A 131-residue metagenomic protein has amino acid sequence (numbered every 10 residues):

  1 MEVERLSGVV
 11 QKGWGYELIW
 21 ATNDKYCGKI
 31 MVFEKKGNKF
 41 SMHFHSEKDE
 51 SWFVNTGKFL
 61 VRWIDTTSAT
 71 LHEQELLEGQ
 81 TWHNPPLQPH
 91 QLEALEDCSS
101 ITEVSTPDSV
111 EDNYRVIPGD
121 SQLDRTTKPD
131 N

Functional and structural regions predicted by a protein language model:
R5, Q91-N131: Double-stranded beta-helix
L6-H43, K48: A short glycine-rich, His/Asp/Glu-containing loop-to-beta-strand
I30, S51, E73, T81 (+1 more regions): Short, surface-exposed charged micro-motifs
F40-H43, V61-W63, W82-N84, P89-L95 (+1 more regions): Short beta-strand His + acidic residue motifs that chelate non-heme Fe in jelly-roll/DSBH and cupin folds
S46-T66: Glycine- and acidic-residue-biased ligand/ion/polar-headgroup-sensing regions
K48, T67-A69, P107-S109: Short, surface-exposed beta-strand-loop junctions and turns on beta-sheet-rich folds
D65-L87: Short acidic-glycine-tyrosine-enriched beta hairpin
